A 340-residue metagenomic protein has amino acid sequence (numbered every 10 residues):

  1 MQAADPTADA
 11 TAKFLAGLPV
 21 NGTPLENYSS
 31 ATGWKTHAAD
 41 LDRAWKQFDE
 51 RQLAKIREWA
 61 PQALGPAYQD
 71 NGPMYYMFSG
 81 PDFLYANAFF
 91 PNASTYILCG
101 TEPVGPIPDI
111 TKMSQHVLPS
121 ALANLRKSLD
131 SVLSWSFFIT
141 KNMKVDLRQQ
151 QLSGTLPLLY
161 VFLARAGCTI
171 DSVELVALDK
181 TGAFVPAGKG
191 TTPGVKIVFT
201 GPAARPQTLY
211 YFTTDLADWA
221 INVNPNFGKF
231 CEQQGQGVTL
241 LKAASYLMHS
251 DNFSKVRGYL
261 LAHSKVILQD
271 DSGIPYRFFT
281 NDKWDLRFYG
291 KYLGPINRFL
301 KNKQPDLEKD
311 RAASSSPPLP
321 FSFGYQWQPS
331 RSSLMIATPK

Functional and structural regions predicted by a protein language model:
M1-L129, Q207-K340: Non-globular targeting/processing and membrane-anchoring segments
D130-S153, P157, V161-G258, A262: Mature extracytoplasmic/lumenal regions of exported proteins
